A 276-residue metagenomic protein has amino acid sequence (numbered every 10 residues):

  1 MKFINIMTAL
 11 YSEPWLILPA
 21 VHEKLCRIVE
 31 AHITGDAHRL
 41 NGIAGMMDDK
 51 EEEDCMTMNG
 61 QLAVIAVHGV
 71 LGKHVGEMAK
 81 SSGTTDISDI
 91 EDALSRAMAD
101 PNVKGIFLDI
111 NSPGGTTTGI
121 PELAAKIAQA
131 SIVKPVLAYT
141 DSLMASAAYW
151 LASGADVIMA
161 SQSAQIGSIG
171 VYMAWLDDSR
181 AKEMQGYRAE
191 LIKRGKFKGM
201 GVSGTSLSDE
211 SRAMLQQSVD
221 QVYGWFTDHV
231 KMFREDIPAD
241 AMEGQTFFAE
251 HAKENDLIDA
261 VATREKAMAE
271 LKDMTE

Functional and structural regions predicted by a protein language model:
M1-K134, L143-M232, D273-T275: Small-residue-centered hinge/linker elements
Y139-A145, A241-Q245: Glycine-rich beta-to-alpha transition loops that act as phosphate-gripper elements at the mouths of alpha/beta enzyme
A148, F248-A249, A267: Short, hydrophobic alpha-helical packing/hinge segments within bilobed ligand-binding/sensory domains
I158-A160, I258-R264: Short acidic-hydrophobic, aromatic-tinged amphipathic segments that line or gate anion-handling sites
V222-H251: Secondary-structure end/capping motifs
E265-E276: C-terminal intrinsically disordered, low-complexity extensions immediately downstream of enzyme catalytic cores
